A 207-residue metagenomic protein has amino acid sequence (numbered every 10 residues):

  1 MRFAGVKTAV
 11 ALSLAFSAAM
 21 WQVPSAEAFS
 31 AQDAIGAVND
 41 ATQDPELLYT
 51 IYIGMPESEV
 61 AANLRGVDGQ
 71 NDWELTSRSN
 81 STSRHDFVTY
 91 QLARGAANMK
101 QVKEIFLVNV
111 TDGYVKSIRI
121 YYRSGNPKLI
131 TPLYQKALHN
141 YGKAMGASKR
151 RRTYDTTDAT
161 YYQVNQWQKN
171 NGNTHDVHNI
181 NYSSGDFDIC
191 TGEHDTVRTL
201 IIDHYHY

Functional and structural regions predicted by a protein language model:
M1-V10: Bacterial N-terminal signal peptides that target proteins for export
A9, P24, N80-T82: Residue-level detector of intrinsically disordered/flexible regions characterized by low predicted structural confidence
A9-A19: Bacterial N-terminal signal peptides
L12, F87-A93, F106, V110 (+3 more regions): Short beta-strand element of the conserved SAM-dependent methyltransferase core
W21-A28: Sec/Tat signal peptide C-region and signal peptidase I cleavage site
F29-T76, N80, S117-Y207: Non-cytosolic coordination micro-motifs
W73-S124: Mid-chain, structured segments of secreted extracytoplasmic proteins
